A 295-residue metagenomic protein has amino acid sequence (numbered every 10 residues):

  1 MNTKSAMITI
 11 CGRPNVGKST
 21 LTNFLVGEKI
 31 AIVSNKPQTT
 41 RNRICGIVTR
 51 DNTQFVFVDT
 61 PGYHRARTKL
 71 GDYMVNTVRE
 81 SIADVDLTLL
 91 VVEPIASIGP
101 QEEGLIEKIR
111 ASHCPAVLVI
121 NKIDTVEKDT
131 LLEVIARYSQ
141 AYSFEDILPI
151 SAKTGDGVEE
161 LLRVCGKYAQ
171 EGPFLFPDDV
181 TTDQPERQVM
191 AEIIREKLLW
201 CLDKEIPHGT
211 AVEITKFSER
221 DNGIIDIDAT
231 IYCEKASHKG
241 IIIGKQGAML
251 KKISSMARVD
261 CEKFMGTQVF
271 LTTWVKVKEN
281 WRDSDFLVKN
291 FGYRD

Functional and structural regions predicted by a protein language model:
M1-N76, E80-A83: Conserved G1/Walker A P-loop phosphate-binding module
G17, G157, M249: Conserved glycine(s) of the Walker
E28, I47-D51, A66, S81 (+8 more regions): Conserved, well-folded catalytic cores of nucleic-acid-processing and energy-transducing macromolecular machines
T40, H64-R65, S97-I98, V126-E127 (+1 more regions): Catalytic P-loop NTPase motifs of RecA-like helicase/translocase cores
T49, N76-I147, S218-D221: Conserved C-terminal guanine-recognition region of P-loop GTPase G domains, centered on the G4
D59, N121, S151: Active-site glycine-centered loops adjacent to acidic/histidine catalytic or metal-binding residues that shape
P115, D124-T182, E186: Canonical P-loop GTPase G-domain recognition
E186-D295: P-loop NTP-binding site
